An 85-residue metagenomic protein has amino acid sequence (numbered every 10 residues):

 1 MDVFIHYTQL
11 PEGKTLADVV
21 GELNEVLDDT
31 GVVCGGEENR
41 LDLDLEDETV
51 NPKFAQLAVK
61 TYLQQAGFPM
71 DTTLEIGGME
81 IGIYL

Functional and structural regions predicted by a protein language model:
M1-G13: Short glycine-/aliphatic-rich beta-strand segments at the starts of folded cytosolic domains
D2, R40-D42, D71: Broad gene-expression machinery/nucleic-acid interaction feature
H6-T8, D44-E46, G77: A structural detector for beta-sheet-dominated domains
L10-G31: Short amphipathic alpha-helix segments
E25-C34, Q64-M70: Structural alpha-beta junctions
T30-Y62: Short, intrinsically disordered low-complexity segments
D42-L45, I81-L85: Short, solvent-exposed polar/charged micro-motifs at secondary-structure junctions
K60-Y84: Conserved short beta-strand edge segments in small beta-sheet-based binding/regulatory domains
